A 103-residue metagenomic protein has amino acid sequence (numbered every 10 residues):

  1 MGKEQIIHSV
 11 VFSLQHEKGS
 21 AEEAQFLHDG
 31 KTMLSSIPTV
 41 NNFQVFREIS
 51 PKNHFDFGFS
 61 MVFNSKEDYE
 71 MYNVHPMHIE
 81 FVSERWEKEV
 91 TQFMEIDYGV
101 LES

Functional and structural regions predicted by a protein language model:
M1-E4, Q44-H54, S83-S103: Glycine-rich beta-strand-turn "strand-cap" elements at beta-sheet edges
G2-I7, E17-A24, K31, D56-F59: A broad, low-specificity signal for short, low-complexity segments enriched in glycine/proline and polar/charged
I6-S13, V45-H75: Short, well-ordered beta-strand segments in beta-rich or mixed alpha/beta enzyme and ligand-binding folds
F12-L27, S50-N53, E102: Short low-complexity stretches enriched in small and charged residues
K18-V45, M77, F81-W86: Short amphipathic alpha-helical segments
V40, V62-I96: An amphipathic, aromatic/His-enriched active-site/gating alpha helix that lines ligand/cofactor pockets
